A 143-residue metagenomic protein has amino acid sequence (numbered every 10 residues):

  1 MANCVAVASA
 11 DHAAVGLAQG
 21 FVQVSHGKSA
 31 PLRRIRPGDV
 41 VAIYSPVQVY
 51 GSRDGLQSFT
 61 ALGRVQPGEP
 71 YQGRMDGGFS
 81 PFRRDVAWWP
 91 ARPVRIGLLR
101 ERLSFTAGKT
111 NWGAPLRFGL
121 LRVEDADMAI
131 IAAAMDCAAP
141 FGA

Functional and structural regions predicted by a protein language model:
M1-P37, I130, M135-A143: Compositionally biased, charged N-terminal/linker segments
V7-A8, S45, W88-P90: Pocket-edge structural micro-motifs
H12, V49, Y71: Surface-exposed, flexible loop/turn segments at secondary-structure boundaries
H26-S29, S45, E69-Q72: Short acidic (Asp/Glu) patches
L32-I35, G51-Q57: Short, conserved, surface-exposed binding loops centered on an aromatic residue
S45-G51: Short, charged beta-turn/beta-strand-edge "cap" motif at the junction between a beta-strand and an adjacent loop
G55-L121, D125: Aromatic- and Lys/Arg-enriched surface recognition patch
